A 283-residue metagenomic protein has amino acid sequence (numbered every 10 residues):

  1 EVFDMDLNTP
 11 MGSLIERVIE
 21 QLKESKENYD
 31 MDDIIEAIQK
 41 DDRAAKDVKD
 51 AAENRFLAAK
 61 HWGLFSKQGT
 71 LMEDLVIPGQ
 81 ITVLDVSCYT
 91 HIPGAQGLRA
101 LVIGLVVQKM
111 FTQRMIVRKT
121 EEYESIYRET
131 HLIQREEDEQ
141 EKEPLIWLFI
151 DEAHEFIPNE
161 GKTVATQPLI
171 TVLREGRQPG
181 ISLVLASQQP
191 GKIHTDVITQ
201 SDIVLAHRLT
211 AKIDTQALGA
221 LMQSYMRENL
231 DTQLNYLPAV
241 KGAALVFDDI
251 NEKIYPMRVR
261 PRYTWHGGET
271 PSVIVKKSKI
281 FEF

Functional and structural regions predicted by a protein language model:
E1-T171, P238-I250: P-loop NTPase motor domains
E27, T130, V204-L205, I274: Short alpha-helix boundary/capping motifs
V86, L209, V259: Active-site donor-binding loop signature of nucleotide-sugar glycosyltransferases
Y89, A153-H154, P190, A211 (+2 more regions): Short, glycine-/Ser/Thr-/acidic-enriched flexible segments
M110-R114, E129-Q134, R174-Q178, A211-T215 (+3 more regions): Short, surface-exposed, polar/charged, turn-prone segments marking secondary-structure boundaries
T163-A165, Q200-D202, L221-M222, P261-Y263: Short secondary-structure boundary/capping segments
V172-P256: Conserved ATP-driven motor cores of ASCE-family P-loop NTPases powering translocation/secretion/packaging/pilus
A239-F283: Conserved P-loop NTPase motor module
